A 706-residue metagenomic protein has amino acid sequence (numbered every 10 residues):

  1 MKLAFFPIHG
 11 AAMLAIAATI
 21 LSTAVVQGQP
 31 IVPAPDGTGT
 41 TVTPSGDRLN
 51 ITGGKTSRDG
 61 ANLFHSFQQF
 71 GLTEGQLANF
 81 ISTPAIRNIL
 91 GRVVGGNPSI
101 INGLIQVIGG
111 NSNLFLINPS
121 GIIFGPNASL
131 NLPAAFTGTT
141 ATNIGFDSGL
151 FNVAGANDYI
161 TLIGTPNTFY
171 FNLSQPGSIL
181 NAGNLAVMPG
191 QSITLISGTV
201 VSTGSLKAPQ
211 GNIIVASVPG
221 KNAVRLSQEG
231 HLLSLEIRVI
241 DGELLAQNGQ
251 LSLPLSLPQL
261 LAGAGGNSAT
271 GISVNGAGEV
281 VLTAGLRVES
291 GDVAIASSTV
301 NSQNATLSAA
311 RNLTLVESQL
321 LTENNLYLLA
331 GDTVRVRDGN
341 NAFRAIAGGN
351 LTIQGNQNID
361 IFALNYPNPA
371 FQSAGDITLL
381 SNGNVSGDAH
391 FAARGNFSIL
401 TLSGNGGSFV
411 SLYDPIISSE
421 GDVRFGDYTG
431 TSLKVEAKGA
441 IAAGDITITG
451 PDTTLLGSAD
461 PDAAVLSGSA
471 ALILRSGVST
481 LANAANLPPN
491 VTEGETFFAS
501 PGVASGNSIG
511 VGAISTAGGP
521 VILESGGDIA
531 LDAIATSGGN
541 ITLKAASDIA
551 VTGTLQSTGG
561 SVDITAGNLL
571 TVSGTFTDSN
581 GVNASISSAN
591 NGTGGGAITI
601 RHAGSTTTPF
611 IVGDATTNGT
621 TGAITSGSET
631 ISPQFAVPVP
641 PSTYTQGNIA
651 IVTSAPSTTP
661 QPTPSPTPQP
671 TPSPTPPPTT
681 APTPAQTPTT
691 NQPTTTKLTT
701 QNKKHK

Functional and structural regions predicted by a protein language model:
K2-K706: Extracellular and secretory-pathway beta-repeat/beta-biased strand scaffolds
